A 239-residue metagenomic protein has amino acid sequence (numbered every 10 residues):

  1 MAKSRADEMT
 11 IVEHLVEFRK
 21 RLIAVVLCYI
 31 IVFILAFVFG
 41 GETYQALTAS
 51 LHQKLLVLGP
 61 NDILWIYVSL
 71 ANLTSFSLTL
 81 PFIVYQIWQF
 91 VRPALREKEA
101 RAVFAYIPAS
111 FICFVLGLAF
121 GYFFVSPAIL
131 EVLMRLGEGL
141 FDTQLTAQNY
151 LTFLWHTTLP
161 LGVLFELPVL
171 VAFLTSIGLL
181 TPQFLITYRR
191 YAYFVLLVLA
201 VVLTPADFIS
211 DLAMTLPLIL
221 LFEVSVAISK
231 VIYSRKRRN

Functional and structural regions predicted by a protein language model:
M1-N239: Membrane topogenic/interface segments and analogous intrinsically disordered interaction regions
